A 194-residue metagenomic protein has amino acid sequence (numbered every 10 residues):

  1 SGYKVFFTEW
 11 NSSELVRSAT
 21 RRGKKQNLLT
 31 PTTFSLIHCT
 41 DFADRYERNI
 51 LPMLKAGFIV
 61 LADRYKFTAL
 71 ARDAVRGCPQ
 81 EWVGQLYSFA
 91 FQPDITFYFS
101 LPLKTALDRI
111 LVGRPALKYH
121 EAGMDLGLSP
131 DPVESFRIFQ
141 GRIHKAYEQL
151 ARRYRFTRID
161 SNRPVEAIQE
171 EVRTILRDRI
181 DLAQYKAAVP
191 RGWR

Functional and structural regions predicted by a protein language model:
Y3, F91-I95, R153-R155: Short glycine-/polar-rich loops that comprise or flank the Walker A/P-loop and associated switch/sensor motifs
Y3-F91: ATP-dependent small-molecule kinase phosphotransfer cores that center on conserved nucleotide phosphate-binding segments
T8, F99, I159: Hydrophobic residues at beta-strand termini and immediately following loops that shape nucleotide-binding pockets
S12-L15, K66-F67, L101-L107, V165: Conserved nucleotide-binding/hydrolysis micro-motifs of P-loop NTPases
A62-R64, F89-G113: Conserved phosphate-donor/acceptor-positioning beta-strand/loop module used by diverse small-molecule
D108-R194: NTP-dependent small-molecule kinase module
